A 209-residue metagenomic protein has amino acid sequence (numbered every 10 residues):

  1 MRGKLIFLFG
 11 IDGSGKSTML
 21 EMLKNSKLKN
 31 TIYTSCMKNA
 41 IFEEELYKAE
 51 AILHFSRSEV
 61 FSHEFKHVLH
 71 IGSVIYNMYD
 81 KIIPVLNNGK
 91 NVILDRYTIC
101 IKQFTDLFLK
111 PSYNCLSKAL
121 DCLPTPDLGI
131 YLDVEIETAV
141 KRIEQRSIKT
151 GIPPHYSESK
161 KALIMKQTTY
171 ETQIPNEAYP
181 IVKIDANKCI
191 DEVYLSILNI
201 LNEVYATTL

Functional and structural regions predicted by a protein language model:
L8: Hydrophobic anchor at the beta1->P-loop junction of P-loop NTPases
I11: P-loop (Walker A) phosphate-binding loop of NTP-binding proteins
S14: ATP-binding Walker
S17: Walker A/P-loop
M37-N114: ATP-dependent small-molecule kinase phosphotransfer cores that center on conserved nucleotide phosphate-binding segments
I101-T169: A glycine- and Lys/Arg-enriched "phosphate-lid" helix/loop adjacent to the NTP-binding pocket of small-molecule kinases
V140-L209: NTP-dependent small-molecule kinase module
